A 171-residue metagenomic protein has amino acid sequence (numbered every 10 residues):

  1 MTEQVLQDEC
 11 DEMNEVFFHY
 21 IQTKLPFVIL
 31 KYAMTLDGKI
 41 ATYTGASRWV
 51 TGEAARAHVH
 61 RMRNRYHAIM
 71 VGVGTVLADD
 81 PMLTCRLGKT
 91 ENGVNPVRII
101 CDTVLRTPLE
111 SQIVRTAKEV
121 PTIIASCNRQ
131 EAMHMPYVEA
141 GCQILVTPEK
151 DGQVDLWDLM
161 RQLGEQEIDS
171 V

Functional and structural regions predicted by a protein language model:
M1-D11: Active-site loop-to-helix "anion-binding N-cap" substructures in soluble metabolic enzymes
V16-L25, I29-L36, I40-E167: Active-site ligand-binding patch in enzyme domains
D169-V171: Short glycine-rich phosphate-binding loop at a beta-alpha junction
